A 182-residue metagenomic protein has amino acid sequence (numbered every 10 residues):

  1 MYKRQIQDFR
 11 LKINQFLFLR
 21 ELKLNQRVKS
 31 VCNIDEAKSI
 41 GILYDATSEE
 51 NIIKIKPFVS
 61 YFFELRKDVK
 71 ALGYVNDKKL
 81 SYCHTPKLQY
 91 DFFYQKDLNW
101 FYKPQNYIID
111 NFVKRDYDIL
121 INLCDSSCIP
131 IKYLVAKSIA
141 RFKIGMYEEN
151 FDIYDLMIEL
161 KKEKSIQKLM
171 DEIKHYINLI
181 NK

Functional and structural regions predicted by a protein language model:
M1-Q5: Conserved small/polar residues in nucleotide/adenosyl-binding loops
V31-I55: Active-site donor-nucleotide binding/catalytic segment of nucleotide-sugar enzymes
S39, K67-K70, F142: Residues at the starts of beta-strands that form the adenosine-phosphate
L43-T47, Y74, L123-D125: Structural motif
S48-K67, A71: Histidine-anchored nucleotide/phosphate-binding helix
F63-N111: Conserved nucleotide-cofactor-binding alpha/beta core module
D97-K161: Active-site and donor-binding regions of nucleotide-sugar-utilizing enzymes
L160-K182: C-terminal functional extensions of proteins
